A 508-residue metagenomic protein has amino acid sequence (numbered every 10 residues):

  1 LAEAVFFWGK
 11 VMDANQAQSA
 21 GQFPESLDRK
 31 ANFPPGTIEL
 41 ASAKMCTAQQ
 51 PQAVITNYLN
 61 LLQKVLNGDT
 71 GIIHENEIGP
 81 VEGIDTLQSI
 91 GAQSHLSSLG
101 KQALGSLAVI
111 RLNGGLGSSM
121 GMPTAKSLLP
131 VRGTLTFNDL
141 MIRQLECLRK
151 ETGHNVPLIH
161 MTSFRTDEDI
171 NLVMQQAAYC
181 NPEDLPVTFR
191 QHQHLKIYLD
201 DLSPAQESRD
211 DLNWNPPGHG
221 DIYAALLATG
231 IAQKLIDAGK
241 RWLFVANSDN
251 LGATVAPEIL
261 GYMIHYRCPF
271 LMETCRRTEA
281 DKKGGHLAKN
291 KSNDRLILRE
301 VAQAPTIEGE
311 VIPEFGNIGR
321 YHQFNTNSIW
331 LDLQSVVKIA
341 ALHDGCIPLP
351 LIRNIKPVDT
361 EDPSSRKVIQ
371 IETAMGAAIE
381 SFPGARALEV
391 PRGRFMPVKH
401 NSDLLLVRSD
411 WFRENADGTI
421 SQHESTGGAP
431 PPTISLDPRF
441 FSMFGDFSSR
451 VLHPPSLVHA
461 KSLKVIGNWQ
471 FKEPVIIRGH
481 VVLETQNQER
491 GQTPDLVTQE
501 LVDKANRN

Functional and structural regions predicted by a protein language model:
L1-G105, L129, G261-N508: Left-handed beta-helix
G105-V131: Glycine-rich N-terminal loop/short-helix segment of MobA-like nucleotidyltransferase
V109-L112, P157-F164, T188-H192, L243-A246: Extended hydrophobic secondary-structure segments that form protein cores and membrane-embedded regions
V109-N113, F137-C147, I222-K234, M375: Structured alpha-helical segments in the cores of large, soluble enzyme domains
N113-G114, S248, L333, N401: Residues immediately flanking
K126-D139, E146, K150, H160 (+1 more regions): Metallocofactor- and cofactor-centric catalytic cores in central/energy metabolism, strongly enriched
P157-T166, S248-L251, R392-M396: Conserved short loop/turn motifs at secondary-structure junctions
L172-L333, V337-H343: Conserved core of the sugar-phosphate nucleotidyltransferase
